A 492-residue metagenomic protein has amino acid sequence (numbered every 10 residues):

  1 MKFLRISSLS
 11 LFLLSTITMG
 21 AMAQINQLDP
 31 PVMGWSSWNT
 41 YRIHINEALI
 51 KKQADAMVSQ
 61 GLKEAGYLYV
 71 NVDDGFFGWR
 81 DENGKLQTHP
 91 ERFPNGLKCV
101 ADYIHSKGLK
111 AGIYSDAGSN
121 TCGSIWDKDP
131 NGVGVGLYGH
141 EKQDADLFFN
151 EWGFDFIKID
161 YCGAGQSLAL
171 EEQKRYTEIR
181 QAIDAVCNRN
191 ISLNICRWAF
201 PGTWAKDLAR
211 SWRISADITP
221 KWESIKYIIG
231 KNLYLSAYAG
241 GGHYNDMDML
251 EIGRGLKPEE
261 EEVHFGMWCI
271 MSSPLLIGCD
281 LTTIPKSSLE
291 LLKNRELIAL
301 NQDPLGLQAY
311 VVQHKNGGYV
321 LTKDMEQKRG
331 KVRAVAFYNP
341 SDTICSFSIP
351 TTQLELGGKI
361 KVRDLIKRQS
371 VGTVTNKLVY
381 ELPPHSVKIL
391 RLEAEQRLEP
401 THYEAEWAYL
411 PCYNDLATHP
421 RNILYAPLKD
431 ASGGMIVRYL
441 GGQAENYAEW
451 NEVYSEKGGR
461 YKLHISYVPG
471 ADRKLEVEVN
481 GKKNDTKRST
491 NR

Functional and structural regions predicted by a protein language model:
M1-Q24: Bacterial Sec-dependent N-terminal signal peptides
Q27, P31-S37, G66-D73, K110-S115 (+7 more regions): Structural recognition of the beta-strand scaffold that forms the well-ordered cores of secreted hydrolase catalytic
L49, Q53, M57-Q166: Aromatic-lined carbohydrate-binding/catalytic grooves of carbohydrate-active enzymes
H140, K174, V186, N190-D280: Glycan-recognition surfaces
G266-V312, P384-P411: Catalytic cores of secreted or luminal carbohydrate-active enzymes
W268-M271, L276-G278, H314-L356, H385 (+3 more regions): Carbohydrate-binding surface patches
L276-S341, P420-V437, G441: Glycan-recognition and catalytic regions of carbohydrate-active enzymes
C345, L354-V362, S370-R492: Extracytoplasmic
